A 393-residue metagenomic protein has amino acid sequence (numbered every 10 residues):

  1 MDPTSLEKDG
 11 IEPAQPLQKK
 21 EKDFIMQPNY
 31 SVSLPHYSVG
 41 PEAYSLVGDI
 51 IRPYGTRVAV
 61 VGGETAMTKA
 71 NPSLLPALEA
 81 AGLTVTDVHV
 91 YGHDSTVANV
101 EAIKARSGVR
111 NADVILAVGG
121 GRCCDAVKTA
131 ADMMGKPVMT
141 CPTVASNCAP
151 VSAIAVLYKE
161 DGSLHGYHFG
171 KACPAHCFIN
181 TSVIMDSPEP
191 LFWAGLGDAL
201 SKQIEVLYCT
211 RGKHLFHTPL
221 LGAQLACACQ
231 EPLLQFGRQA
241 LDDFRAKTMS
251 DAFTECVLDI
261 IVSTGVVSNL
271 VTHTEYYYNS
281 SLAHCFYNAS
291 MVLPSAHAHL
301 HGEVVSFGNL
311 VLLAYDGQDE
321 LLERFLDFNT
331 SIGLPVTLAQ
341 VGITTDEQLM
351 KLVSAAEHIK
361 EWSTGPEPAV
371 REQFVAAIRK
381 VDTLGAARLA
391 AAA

Functional and structural regions predicted by a protein language model:
M1-I25: N-terminal amphipathic/basic-hydrophobic helices that include classical n-h-c signal peptides and signal-anchor
P16-D113, L338: ATP/NTP phosphate-donor binding region
K20-F24, Y30, Q318-A393: C-terminal charged capping/lid subdomain of soluble metabolic enzymes
P35, D132-L225: A glycine/threonine-rich phosphate-anchoring loop and its flanking beta-alpha core in nucleotide/phosphate-binding
T68-N71, R122-K128, A149-P150: Short glycine/serine/threonine-rich phosphate/pyrophosphate-binding segments that cradle anionic phosphate groups
S107-V144: A short, small-residue-rich loop immediately preceding and capping a beta-strand
F216-D327: Active-site segments that bind and position negatively charged phosphate/pyrophosphate groups
